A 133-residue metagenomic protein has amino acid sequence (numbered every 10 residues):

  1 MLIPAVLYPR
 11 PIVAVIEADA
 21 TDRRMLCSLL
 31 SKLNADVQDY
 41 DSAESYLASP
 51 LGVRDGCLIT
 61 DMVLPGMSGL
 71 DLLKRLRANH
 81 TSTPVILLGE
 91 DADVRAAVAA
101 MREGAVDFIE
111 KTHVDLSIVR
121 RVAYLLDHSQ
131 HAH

Functional and structural regions predicted by a protein language model:
M1-C27, S31, S42-E44, L126-H133: Non-catalytic signal-transmission and effector/linker regions of two-component phosphorelay proteins
D39, V63-M67, R102: Residue-level signal for the "D+5" position in two-component response regulator receiver
D39-C57: Acidic, metal-coordinating helix/loop segments flanking the phosphotransfer/catalytic sites of two-component signaling
S45, L70-T81, A99: Short amphipathic alpha-helix used as the core "switch/output" element in two-component signaling
P50-V53, P65, R75-S82, D91 (+1 more regions): Conserved phosphotransfer cores of two-component systems
D61, G89: Active-site residues of response regulator receiver
D93-R95, I109-A123: C-terminal output helix
